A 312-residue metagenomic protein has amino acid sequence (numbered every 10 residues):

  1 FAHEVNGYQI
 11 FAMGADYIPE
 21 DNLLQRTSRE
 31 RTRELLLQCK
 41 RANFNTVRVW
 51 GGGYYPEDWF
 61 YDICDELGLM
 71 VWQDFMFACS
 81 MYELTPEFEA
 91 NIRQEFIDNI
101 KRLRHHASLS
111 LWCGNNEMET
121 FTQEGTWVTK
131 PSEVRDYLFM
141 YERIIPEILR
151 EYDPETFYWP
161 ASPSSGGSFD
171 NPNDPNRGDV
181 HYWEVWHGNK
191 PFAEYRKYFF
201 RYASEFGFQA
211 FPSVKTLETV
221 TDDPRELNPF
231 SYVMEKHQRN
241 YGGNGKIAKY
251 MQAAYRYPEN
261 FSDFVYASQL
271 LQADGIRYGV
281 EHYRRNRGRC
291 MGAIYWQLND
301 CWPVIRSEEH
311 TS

Functional and structural regions predicted by a protein language model:
F1, T156, M291: Residue-level detector of short, conserved catalytic/binding motifs and their immediate flanks
F1-C79, E89-L111, R239-A273: Active-site-adjacent substrate/metal-binding segments within catalytic domains of carbohydrate-active enzymes
I18, W50, N115, A161 (+1 more regions): Conserved residues at the C-terminal ends of beta-strands
I18-N22, Y54-E57, A78-M81, M118-T122 (+3 more regions): Flexible loop/turn segments at secondary-structure boundaries
R33-E34, F96-I100, I145, G188-K190 (+1 more regions): A generic local structural motif
W50, R135, A193: Short, charged/polar micro-motifs that form catalytic or ligand-binding hotspots
E66, W72, M81-N173, L271-D274: Active-site neighborhood of glycoside hydrolase catalytic domains
W112, E147-R150, W159-E308, S312: Substrate-binding clefts and catalytic carboxylate motifs of secreted carbohydrate-active enzymes
